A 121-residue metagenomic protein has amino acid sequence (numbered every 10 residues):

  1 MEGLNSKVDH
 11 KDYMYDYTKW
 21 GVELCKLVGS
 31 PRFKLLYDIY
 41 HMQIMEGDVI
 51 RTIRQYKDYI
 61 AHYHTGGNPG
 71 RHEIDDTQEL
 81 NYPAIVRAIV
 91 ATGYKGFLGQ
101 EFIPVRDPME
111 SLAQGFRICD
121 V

Functional and structural regions predicted by a protein language model:
M1-G3, G99: Short beta-strand segments at enzyme active-site cores
G3-L4, G66: Active-site-proximal beta-strand/loop segments in catalytic clefts of secreted hydrolases
L4-S6, I103: Conserved beta-strand edge residues that scaffold enzyme active sites
S6-Y13: Surface-exposed cleft-lining segments at the edges of enzyme active sites
Y15-V121: Histidine-acidic metal/acid-base catalytic patches
